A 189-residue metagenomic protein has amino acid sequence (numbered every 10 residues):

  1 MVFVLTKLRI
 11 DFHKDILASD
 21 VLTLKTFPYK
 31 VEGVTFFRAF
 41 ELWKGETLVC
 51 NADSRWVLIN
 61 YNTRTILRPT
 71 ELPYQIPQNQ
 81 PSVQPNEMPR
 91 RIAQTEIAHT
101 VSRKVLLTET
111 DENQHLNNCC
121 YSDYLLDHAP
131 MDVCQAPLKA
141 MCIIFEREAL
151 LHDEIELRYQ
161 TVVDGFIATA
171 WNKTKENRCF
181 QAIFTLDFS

Functional and structural regions predicted by a protein language model:
M1-L5, D53, N60-K139: Hot-dog-fold acyl-thioester-processing enzymes
R9-T95, F145, A149-H152, Q160-S189: HotDog/MaoC-like acyl-thioester-processing domains
R103-L186: Acidic/His-leaning functional-site neighborhoods
